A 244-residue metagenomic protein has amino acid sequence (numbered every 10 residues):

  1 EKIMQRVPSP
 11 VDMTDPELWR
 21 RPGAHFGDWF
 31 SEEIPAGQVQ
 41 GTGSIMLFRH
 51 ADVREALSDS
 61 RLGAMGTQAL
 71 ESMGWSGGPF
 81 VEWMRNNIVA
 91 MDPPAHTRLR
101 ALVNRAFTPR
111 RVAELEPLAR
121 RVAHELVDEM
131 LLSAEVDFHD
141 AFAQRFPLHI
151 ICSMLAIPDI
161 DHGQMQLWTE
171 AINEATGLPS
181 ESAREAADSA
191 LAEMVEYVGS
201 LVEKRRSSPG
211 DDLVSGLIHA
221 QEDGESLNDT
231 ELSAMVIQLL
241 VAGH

Functional and structural regions predicted by a protein language model:
E1-H139, I151-Q166, E170-S180, E185-S189: Active-site substrate-recognition loop segments, prototypically the cytochrome P450 B′-helix/B-C loop
R49, V103, P147, V198 (+2 more regions): A residue-level signal for conserved active-site and pocket-lining positions in enzyme catalytic cores
V89, T108, V112, E203 (+2 more regions): Alpha-solenoid HEAT/Armadillo repeat architecture
P93, V112, D159, S207 (+2 more regions): Alpha-helix boundary/capping and short turn/kink residues
L126, L167-E225, D229: Cytochrome P450 catalytic core segment centered on helix I
Q144, L148, C152-S153, M194 (+1 more regions): Central I-helix of cytochrome P450 enzymes
